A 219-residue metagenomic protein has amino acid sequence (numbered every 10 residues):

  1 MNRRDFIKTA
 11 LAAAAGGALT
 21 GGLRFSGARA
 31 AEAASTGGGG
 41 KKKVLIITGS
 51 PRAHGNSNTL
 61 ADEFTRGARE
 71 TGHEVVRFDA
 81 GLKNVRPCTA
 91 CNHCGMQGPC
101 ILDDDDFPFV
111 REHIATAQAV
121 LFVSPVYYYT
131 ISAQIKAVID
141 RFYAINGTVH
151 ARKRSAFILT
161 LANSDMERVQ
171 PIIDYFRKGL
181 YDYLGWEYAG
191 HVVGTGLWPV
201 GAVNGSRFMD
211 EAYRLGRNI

Functional and structural regions predicted by a protein language model:
R4: Residues within the helices of the helix-turn-helix
I7, L11-V123, Y129-I145, N204-I219: N-terminal beta1-alpha1-beta2 submodule of the flavodoxin-like/Rossmannoid cofactor-binding fold
L45-I47, V76-F78, A156-L159, A189-V192: Hydrophobic/aromatic beta-strand patches that form the interior of the parallel beta-sheet core in alpha/beta enzyme
P51-H54, V126-Y129, A162-M166, L197-V200: Short histidine/acidic/glycine/proline-rich micro-motifs that form metal- and phosphate-coordinating active-site loops
G81-K83, L161, G194-L197: Short, solvent-exposed coil/turn elements at secondary-structure transition points
H150-Y188: Short, glycine-/small-residue-rich phosphate/pyrophosphate-handling segment
L180-I219: Glycine-rich phosphate/pyrophosphate-binding loop and the adjoining helix
